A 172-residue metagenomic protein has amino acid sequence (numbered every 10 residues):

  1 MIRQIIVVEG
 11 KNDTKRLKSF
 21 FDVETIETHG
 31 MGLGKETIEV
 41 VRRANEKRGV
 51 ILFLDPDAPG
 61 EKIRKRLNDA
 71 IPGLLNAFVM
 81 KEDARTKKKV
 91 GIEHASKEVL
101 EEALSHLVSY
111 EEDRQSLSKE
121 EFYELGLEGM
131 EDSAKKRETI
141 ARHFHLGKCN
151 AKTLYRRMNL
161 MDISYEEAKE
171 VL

Functional and structural regions predicted by a protein language model:
M1-I5, R48-I51: Short active-site oxyanion
Q4-R16, F20, T28-T37: N-terminal, positively charged regions that mediate nucleic acid binding
S19-V23, M31-L172: TOPRIM fold recognition
